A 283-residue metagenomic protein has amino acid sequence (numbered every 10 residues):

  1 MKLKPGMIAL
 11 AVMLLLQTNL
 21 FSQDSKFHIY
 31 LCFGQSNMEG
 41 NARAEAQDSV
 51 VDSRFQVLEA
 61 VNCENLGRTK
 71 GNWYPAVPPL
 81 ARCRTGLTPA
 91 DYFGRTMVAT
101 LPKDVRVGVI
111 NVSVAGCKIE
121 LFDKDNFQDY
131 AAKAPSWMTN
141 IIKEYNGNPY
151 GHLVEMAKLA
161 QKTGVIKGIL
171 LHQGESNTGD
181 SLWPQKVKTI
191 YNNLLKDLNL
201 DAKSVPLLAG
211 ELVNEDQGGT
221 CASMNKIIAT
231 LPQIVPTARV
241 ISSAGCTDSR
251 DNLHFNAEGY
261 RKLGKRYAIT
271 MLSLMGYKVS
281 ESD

Functional and structural regions predicted by a protein language model:
M1-D24: Bacterial Sec-dependent N-terminal signal peptides
Q23-D283: Cell-envelope and extracellular/periplasmic
